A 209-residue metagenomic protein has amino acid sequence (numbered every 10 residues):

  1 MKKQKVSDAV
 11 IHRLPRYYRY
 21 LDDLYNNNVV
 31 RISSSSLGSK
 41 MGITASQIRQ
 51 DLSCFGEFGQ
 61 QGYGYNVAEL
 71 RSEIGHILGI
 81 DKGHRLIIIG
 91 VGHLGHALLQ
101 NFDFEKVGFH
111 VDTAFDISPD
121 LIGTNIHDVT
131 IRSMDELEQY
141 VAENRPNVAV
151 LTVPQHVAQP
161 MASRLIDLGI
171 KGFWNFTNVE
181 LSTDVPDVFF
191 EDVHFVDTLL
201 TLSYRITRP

Functional and structural regions predicted by a protein language model:
M1-V30: Extreme N-terminal segment that seeds HTH/winged-HTH DNA-binding domains in transcriptional regulators
D22-Y25, V129-P209: Phosphate-bearing ligand-interacting subdomains that bind or position ATP/ADP/UDP/GDP/NAD(P) or nucleotide-linked
R31, S35, K40-G83: HTH-adjacent hinge/linker in prokaryotic transcriptional regulators
V91: Glycine-rich Rossmann-fold phosphate-binding loop(s) that bind the pyrophosphate of adenine dinucleotide cofactors
L94: Hydrophobic/small residue at the entry helix of a nucleotide-binding pocket
F102-K106, L165-L168: Short, solvent-exposed amphipathic alpha-helical segments in soluble enzyme and RNA/protein-processing domains
V107-H127: NAD(P)-binding Rossmann-fold cofactor-contacting core
